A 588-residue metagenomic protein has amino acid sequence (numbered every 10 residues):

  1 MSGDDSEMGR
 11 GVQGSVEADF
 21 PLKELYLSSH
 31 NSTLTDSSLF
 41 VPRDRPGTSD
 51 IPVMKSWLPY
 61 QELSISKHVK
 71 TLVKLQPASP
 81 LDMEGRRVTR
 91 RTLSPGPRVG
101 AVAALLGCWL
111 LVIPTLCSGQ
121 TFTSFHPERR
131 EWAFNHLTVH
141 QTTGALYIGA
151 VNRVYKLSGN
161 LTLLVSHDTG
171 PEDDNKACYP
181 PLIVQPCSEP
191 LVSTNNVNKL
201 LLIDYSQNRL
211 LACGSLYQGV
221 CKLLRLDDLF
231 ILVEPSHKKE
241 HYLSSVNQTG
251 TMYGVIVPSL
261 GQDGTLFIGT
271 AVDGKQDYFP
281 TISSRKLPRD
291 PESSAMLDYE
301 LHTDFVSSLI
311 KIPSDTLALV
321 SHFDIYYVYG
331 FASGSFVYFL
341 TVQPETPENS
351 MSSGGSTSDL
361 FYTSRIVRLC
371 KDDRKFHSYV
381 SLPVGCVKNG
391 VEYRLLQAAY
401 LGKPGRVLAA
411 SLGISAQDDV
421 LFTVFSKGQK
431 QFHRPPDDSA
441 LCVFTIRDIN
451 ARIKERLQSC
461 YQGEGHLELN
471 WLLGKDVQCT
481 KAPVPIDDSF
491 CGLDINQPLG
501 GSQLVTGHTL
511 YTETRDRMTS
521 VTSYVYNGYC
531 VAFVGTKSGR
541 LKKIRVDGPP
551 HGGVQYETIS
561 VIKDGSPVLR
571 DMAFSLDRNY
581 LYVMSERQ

Functional and structural regions predicted by a protein language model:
M1-M83: Intrinsically disordered, low-complexity basic segments at termini and long loops, enriched in Pro/Gly and/or Arg/Ser
K55, Q141-T143, V151, Y205-Q207 (+3 more regions): Residue-level signal for tight coil/turn positions that link beta-strands
W57, L72, E84-R86, G96-E128: N-terminal signal peptide
F122-R153, N195-L200, Q248-Y253, D324-Y329 (+1 more regions): Beta-strand-rich domains and repeat architectures in extracellular enzymes and scaffolds, especially beta-propellers
L137, L157-T169: Double-stranded DNA-binding cores of transcription factors and transposases
L164-S188, K199, I203-N208, G214-H322 (+3 more regions): Beta-propeller fold recognition
H322-L340: Surface-exposed extracellular loop regions of Gram-negative outer-membrane beta-barrel proteins
